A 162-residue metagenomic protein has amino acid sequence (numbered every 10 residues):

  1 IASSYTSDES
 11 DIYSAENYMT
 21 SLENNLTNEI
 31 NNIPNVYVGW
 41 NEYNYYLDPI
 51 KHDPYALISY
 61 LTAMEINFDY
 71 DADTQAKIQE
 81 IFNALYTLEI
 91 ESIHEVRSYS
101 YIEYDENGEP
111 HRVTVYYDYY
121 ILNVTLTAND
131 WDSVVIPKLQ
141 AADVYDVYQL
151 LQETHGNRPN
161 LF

Functional and structural regions predicted by a protein language model:
I1-F162: Membrane-proximal envelope biogenesis segments
